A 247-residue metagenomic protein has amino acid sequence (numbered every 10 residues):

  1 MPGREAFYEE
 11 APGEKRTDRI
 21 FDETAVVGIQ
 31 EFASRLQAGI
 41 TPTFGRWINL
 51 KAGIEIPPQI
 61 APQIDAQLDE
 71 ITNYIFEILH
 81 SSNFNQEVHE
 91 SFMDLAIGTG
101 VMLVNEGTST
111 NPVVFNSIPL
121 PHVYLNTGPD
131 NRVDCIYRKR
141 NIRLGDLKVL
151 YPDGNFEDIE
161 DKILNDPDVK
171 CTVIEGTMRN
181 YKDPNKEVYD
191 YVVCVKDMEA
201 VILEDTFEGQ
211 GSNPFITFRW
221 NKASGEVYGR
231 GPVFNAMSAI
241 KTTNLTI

Functional and structural regions predicted by a protein language model:
M1-K170: Extended, helix-rich architectural segments
E55, V173-I174, A223: General secondary-structure edge motif
V88-F92, D158-L164, I174-K182, Y191 (+1 more regions): Generic recognition of flexible, low-complexity loop/linker segments
L95-A96, V104-T110, G176-N185, C194-E199: Short, flexible beta-strand-to-coil junctions
I136, T172, V193-V195: Secreted/luminal cysteine- and crosslink-motif detector
C171-V173, F215: A broad structural signal for short, well-ordered beta-strand segments within beta-sheet-rich domains
N185-I247: Extended, charged amphipathic alpha-helical segments
